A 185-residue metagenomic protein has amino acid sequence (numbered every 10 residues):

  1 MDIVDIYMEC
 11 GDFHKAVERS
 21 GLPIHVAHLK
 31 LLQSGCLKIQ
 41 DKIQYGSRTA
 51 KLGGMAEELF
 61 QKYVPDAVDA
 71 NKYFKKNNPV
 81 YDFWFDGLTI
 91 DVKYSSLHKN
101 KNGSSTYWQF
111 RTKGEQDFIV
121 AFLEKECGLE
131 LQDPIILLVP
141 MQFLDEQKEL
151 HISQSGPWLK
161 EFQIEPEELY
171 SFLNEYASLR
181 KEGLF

Functional and structural regions predicted by a protein language model:
M1-L88, K93-F185: Nucleic-acid endonuclease domains
